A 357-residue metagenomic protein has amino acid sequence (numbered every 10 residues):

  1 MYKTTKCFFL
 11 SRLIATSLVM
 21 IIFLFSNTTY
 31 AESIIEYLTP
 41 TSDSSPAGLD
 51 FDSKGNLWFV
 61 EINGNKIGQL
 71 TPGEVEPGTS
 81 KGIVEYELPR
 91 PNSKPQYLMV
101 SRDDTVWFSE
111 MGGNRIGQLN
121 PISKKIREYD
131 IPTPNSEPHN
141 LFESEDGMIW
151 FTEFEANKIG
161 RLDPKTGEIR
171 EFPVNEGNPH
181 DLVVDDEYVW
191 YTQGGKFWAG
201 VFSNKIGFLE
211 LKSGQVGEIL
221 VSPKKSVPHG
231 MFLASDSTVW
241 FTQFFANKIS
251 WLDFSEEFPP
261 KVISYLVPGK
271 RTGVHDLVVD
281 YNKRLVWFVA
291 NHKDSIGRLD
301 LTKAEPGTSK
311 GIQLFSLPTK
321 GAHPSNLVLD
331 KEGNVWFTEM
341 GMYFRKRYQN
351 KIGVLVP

Functional and structural regions predicted by a protein language model:
A15-F25: Bacterial N-terminal signal peptides
Y30-V60, K81-V84, I352-V356: An edge-strand/N-cap motif at the start of beta-rich repeat modules
I35-T39, I83-L88, K125-I131, E168-P173 (+3 more regions): A short beta-strand motif characteristic of beta-propeller blades
S42-S53, R90-D103, T133-D146, N175-K196 (+3 more regions): Beta-rich, blade/repeat-based domains predominating in secreted/periplasmic proteins but also intracellular
L57-N63, V106-G112, I149-E155, W190-V201 (+3 more regions): Conserved beta-strand positions in repeat-built beta-propeller and related beta-rich domains
K66-Q69, N114-Q118, N157-R161, N204-G207 (+3 more regions): A short loop-to-beta-strand structural motif that recurs across blades of beta-propeller domains
T71-E76, N120-K124, D163-G167, L209-G214 (+3 more regions): Short loop/turn segments that connect beta-strands within beta-propeller blades
S325-P357: Blade-level signature of beta-propeller repeat domains, shared across WD40, Kelch, NHL, RCC1 and BNR/Asp-box propellers
